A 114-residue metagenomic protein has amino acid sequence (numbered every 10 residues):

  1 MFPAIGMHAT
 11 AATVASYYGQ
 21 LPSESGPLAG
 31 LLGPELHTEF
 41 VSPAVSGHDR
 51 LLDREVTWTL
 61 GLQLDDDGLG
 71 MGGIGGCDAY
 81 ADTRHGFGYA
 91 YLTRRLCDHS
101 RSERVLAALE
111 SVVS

Functional and structural regions predicted by a protein language model:
M1-S114: Catalytic loop of the DD-peptidase/beta-lactamase superfamily, centered on the K-T-G motif and neighboring
